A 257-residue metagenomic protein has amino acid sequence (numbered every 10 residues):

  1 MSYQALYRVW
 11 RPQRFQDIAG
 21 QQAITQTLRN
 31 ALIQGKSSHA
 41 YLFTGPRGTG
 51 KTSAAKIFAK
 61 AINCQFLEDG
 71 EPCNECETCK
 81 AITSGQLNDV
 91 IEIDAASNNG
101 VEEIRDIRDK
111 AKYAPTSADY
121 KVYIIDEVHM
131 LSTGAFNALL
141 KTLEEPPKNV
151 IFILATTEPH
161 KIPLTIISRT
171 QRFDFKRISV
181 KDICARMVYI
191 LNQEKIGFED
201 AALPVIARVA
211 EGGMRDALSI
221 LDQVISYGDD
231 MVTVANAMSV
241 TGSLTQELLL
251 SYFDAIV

Functional and structural regions predicted by a protein language model:
M1-R172, D182, N236: P-loop/Walker A NTP-binding region and its immediately flanking N-terminal helices in P-loop NTPase folds
I24, Q86-N88, A155, Q171-V257: Extended, largely alpha-helical regulatory/partner-binding modules appended to the mid-to-C-terminal parts
